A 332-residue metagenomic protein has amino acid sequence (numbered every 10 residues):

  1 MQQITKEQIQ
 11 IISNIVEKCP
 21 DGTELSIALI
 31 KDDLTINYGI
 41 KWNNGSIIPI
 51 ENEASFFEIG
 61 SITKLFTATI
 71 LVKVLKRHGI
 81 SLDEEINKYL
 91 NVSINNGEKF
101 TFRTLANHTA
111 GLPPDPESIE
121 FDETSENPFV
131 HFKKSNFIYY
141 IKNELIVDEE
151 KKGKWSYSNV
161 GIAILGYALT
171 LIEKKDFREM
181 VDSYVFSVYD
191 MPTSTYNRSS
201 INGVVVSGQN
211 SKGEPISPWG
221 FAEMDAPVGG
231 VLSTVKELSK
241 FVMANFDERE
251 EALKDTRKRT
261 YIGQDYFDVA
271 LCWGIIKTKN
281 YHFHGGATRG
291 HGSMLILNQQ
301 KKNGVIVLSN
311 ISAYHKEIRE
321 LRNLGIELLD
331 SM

Functional and structural regions predicted by a protein language model:
I4, Q8, I59-T63, T67 (+6 more regions): Hydrophobic (often cysteine-bearing) scaffold residues that line and stabilize catalytic clefts of nucleotide/cofactor
I4-I59, G79-S81, K142-E144, I201 (+1 more regions): Short, conserved catalytic-motif segment at the N-terminal edge
C19-S26, I47-T104, V147-V160, A226-G229 (+1 more regions): Short active-site loop at a secondary-structure junction that contains or immediately precedes the catalytic residue(s)
L25-L29, G274, L295-I296: Short beta-strand scaffold segments in enzyme catalytic cores
N37, M294-S312: Short, well-ordered beta-strand elements
I48-P49, S293-I296, H315-L321: A short, polar/proline- and glycine-enriched secondary-structure boundary/capping micro-motif
E98-R289, S293: Short, surface-exposed loop or secondary-structure junction motifs that flank catalytic or metal-binding residues
I311-M332: Short, gly/Ser/Thr-rich active-site loops of penicillin-recognizing serine hydrolases
